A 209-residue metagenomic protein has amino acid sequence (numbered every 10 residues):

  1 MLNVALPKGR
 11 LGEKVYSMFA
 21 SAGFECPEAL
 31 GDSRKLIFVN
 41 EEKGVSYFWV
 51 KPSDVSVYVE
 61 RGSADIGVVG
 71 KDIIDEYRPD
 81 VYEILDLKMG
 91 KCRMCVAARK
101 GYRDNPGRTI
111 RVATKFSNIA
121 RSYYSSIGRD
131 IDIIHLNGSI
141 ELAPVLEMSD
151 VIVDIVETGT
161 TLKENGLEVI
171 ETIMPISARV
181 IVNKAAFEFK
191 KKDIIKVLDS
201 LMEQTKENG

Functional and structural regions predicted by a protein language model:
M1-G209: Domain-level signature for soluble enzymes in the chorismate/prephenate branch of the shikimate pathway
